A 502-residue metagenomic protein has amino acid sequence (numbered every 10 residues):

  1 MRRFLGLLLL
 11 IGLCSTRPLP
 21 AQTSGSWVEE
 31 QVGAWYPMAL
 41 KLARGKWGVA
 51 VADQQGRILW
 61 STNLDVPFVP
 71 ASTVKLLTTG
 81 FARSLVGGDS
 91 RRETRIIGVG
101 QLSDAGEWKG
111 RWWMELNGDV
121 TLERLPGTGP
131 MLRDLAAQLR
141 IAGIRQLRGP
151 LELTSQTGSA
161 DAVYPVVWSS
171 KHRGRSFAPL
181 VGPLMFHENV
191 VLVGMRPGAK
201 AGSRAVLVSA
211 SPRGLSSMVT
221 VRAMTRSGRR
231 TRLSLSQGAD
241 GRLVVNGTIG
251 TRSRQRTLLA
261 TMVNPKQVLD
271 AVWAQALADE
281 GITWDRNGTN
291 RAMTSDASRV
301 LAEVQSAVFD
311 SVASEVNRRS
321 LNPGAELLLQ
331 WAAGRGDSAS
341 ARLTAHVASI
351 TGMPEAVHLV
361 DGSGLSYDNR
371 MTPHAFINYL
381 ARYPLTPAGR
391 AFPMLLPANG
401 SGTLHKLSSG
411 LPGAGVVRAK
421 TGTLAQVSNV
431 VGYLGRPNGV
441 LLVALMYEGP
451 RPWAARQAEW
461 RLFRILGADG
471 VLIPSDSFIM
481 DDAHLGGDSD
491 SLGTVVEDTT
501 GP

Functional and structural regions predicted by a protein language model:
M1-F4: Positively charged n-region of N-terminal signal peptides that target proteins for export
G6-S15: Bacterial N-terminal signal peptides
R17-A21: Sec/Tat signal peptide C-region and signal peptidase I cleavage site
Q22-T23, V28-M38, S84-P354, D469-P502: Conserved serine DD-peptidase/penicillin-binding transpeptidase domain and beta-lactam-recognizing active-site
P37-T62, T289: A short, well-structured edge-of-sheet supersecondary motif
G45, L59-S61, R319, E326-P502: Small-residue-rich helix-loop
G56, K75-A82, L151, L184 (+6 more regions): Residue-level preference for non-acidic, small/hydrophobic
S61-F81, L85, A313: Short active-site loop at a secondary-structure junction that contains or immediately precedes the catalytic residue(s)
